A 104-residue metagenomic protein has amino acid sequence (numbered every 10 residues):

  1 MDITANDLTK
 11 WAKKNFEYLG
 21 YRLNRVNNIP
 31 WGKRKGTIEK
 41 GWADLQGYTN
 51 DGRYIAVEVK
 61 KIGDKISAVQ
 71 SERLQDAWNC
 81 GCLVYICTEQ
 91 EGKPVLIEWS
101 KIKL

Functional and structural regions predicted by a protein language model:
M1-L104: Catalytic phosphate/metal-binding cores of nucleic-acid and nucleotide-processing enzymes, i.e., regions that mediate
